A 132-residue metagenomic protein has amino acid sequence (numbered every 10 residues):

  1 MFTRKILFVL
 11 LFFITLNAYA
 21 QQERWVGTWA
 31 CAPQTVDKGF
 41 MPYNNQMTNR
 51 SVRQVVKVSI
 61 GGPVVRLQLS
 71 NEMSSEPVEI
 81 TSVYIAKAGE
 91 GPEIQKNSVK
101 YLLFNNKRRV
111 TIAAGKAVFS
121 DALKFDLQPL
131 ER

Functional and structural regions predicted by a protein language model:
M1-L7: Bacterial N-terminal signal peptides that target proteins for export
L11-Y19: Hydrophobic h-region of N-terminal signal peptides that target proteins for export in Gram-negative bacteria
A20-R132: N-terminal secretory targeting modules
